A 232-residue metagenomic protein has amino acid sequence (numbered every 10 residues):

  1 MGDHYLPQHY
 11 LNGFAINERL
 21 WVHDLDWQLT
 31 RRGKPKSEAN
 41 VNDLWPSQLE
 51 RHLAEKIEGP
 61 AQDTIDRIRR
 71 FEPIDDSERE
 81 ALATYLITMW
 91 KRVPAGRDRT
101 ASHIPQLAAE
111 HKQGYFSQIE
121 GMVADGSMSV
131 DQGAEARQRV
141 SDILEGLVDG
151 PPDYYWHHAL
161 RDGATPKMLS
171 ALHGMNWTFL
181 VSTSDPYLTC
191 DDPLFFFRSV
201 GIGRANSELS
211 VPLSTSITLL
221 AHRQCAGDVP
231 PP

Functional and structural regions predicted by a protein language model:
M1-P232: Alpha-helical structural context detector biased toward long hydrophobic helices
